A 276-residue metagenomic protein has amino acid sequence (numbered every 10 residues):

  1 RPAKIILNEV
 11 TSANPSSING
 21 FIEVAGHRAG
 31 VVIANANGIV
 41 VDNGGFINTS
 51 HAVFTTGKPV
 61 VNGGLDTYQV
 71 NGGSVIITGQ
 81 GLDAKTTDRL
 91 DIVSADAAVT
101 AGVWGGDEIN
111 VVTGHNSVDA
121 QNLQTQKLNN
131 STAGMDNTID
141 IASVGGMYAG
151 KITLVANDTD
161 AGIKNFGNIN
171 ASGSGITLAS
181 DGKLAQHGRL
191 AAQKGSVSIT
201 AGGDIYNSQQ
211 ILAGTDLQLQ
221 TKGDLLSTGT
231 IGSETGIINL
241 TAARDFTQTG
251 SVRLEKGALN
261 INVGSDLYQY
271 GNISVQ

Functional and structural regions predicted by a protein language model:
R1-S172, A179: Solvent-exposed adhesion/ligand-recognition segments of exported proteins
D96-A97, W104-V144, Y148-Q276: A composition-driven surface/loop motif
